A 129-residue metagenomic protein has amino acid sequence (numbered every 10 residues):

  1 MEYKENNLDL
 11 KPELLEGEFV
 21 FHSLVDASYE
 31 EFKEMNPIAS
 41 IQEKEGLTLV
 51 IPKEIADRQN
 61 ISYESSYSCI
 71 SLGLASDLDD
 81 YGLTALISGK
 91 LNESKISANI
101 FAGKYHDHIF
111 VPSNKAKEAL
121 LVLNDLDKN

Functional and structural regions predicted by a protein language model:
M1-G89: Regulatory modules associated with amino-acid/nitrogen control
S40-I41, Y63, A116-N129: Charge-rich, low-aromatic oligomerization/scaffolding segments with amphipathic character
K53-A56, P112-K117: Helix N-cap motif at beta-to-alpha junctions
S68-I70, S94-I96, D107: Generic beta-strand structural signal
A85-S94, I100: Portal/gating segments that form or line small-molecule/metal binding sites
K104-H106, K115: Structural preference for solvent-exposed beta-strand-turn elements and adjacent flexible terminal/loop segments within
